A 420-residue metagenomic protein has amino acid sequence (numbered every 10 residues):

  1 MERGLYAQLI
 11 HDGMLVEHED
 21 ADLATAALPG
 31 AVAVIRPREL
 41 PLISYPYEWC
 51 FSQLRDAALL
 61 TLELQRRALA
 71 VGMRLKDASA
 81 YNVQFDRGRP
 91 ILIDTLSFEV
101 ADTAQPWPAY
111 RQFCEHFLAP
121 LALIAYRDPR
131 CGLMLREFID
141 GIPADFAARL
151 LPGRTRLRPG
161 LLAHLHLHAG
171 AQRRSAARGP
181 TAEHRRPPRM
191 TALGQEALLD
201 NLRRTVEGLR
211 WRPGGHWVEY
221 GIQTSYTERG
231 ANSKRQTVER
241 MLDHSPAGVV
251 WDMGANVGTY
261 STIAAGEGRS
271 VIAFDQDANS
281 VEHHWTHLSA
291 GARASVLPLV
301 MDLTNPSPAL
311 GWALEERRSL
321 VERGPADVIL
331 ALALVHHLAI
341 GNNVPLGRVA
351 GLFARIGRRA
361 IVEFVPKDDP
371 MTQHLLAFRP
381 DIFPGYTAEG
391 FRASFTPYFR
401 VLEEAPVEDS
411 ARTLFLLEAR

Functional and structural regions predicted by a protein language model:
R74, S79-A125: Catalytic activation segment of kinase domains across protein kinase-like and atypical kinase folds
P246-N256: Conserved class I S-adenosyl-L-methionine
V257-R269: Conserved SAM-binding loop of SAM-dependent methyltransferases across substrates and taxa, primarily the Class I
S270-D275: Conserved SAM-binding motif I beta-strand of class I
W285-R323: S-adenosyl-L-methionine
L330: A conserved beta-strand element that flanks and buttresses the S-adenosyl-L-methionine
H337-F353: A short, conserved alpha-helix within the catalytic core of class I
L352-K367: Conserved beta-strand signature within the Rossmann-like core of class I S-adenosyl-L-methionine
